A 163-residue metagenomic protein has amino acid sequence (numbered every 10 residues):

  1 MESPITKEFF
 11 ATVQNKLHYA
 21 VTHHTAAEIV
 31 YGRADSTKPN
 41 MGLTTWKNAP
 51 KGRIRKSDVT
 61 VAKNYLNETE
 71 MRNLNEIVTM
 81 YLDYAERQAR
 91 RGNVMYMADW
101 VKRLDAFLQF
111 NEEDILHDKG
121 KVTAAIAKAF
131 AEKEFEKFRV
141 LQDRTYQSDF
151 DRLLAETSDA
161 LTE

Functional and structural regions predicted by a protein language model:
M1-E163: Positively charged, phosphate-engaging catalytic surfaces used for nucleic-acid and nucleotide handling
